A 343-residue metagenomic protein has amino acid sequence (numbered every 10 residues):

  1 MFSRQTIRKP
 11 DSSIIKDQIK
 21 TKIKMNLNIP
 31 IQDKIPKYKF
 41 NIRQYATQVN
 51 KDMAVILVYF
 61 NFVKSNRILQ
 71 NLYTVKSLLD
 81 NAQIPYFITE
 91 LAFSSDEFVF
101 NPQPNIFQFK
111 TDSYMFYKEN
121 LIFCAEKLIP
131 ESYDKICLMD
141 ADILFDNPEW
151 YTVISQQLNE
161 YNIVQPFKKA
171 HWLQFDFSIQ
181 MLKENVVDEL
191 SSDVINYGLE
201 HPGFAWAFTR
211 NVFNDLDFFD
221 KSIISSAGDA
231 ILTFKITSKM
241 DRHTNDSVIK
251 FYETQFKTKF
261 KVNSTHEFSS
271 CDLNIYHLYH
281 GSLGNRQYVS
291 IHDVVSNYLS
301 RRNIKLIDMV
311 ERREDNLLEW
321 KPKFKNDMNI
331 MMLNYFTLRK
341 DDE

Functional and structural regions predicted by a protein language model:
F2-M53, N61-V75, S222-E343: C-terminal catalytic/acceptor-binding lobe
N50-A54, K76-T89, P104-N105, D134: Short loop->beta transition adjacent to catalytic acidic/histidine clusters or analogous donor-positioning motifs
Y59-K64, L78-A82, T89-V99, I143: A conserved acidic beta->alpha catalytic loop
T89, V164-K169, C271, L278: Short glycine/serine/threonine-enriched helix-capping/active-site loop that flanks the nucleotide-sugar donor pocket
E90-Y133: Active-site-proximal specificity loops/subdomain of glycosyltransferases
F98-N101, W150-Y151, F175-Q180, G281-L283 (+1 more regions): Short aromatic-enriched loop/helix-cap "lid" or pocket-rim segments at secondary-structure transitions that line
Y133-L144: Short beta-strand-to-loop acidic/aromatic patch adjacent to the donor-nucleotide binding site
F145-S238: Conserved catalytic core of nucleotide-sugar-dependent glycosyltransferases
